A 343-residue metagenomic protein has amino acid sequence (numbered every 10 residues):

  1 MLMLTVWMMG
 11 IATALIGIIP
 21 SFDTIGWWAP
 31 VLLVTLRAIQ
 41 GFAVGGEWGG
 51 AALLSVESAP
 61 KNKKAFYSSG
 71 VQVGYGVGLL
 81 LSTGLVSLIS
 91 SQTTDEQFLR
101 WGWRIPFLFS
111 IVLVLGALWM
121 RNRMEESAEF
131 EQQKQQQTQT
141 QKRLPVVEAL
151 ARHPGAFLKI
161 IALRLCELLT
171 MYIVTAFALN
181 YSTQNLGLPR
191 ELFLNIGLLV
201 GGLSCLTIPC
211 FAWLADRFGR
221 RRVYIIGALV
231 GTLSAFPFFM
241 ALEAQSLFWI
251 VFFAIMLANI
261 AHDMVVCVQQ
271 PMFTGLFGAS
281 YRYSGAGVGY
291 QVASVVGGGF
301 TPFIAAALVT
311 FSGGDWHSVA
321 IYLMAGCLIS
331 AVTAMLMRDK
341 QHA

Functional and structural regions predicted by a protein language model:
M1-V6, R217-A228: Cytoplasmic membrane-interface "Motif A"-like loop-to-helix N-cap segments of 12-TM Major Facilitator Superfamily
W7-G26, V230-Q245: C-terminal ends and interior cores of transmembrane alpha-helices in multi-pass membrane transporters/permeases
A65-S90, G289-T301: Glycine-rich segments within core transmembrane alpha-helices of 12-TM secondary carriers
S91-L108, A307-A325: A membrane-interface helix-boundary motif in multi-pass transporters
A117-M124, M272, M324-A343: Multi-pass alpha-helical transporter architecture, strongest for 12-TM Major Facilitator/SLC carriers used
P154-L203, G297-P302: Extracytoplasmic gate region of multi-pass secondary transporters
R221-V268: C-terminal transmembrane helical hairpin of 12-TM major facilitator-type secondary transporters
S280-T310: A late C-terminal transmembrane helix in Major Facilitator Superfamily
